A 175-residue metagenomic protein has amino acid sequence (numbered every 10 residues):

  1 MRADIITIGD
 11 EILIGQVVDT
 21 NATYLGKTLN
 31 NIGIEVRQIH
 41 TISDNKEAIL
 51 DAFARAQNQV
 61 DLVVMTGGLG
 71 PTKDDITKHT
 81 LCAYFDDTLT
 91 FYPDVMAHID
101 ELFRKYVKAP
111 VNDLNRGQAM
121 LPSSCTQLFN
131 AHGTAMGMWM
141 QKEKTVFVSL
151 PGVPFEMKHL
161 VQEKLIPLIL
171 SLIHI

Functional and structural regions predicted by a protein language model:
R2-I39: Glycine-rich phosphate/diphosphate-binding loop of Rossmann-like nucleotide-binding domains
I8-D10, M65-K73, P151-G152: Glycine-rich beta-strand-to-loop/alpha-helix junction loops that act as flexible
L29-I32, T66, D75-T77: Short, conserved active-site loops that position catalytic residues or coordinate cofactors/metal ions across diverse
Q38-A48: Short beta->alpha junction loops
A48, I76-L170: Proline/glycine-rich low-complexity loops and linkers
V60: An anion/phosphate-binding loop that grips the pyrophosphate of nucleotide cofactors and donors
I173-I175: Conserved small/polar residues in nucleotide/adenosyl-binding loops
